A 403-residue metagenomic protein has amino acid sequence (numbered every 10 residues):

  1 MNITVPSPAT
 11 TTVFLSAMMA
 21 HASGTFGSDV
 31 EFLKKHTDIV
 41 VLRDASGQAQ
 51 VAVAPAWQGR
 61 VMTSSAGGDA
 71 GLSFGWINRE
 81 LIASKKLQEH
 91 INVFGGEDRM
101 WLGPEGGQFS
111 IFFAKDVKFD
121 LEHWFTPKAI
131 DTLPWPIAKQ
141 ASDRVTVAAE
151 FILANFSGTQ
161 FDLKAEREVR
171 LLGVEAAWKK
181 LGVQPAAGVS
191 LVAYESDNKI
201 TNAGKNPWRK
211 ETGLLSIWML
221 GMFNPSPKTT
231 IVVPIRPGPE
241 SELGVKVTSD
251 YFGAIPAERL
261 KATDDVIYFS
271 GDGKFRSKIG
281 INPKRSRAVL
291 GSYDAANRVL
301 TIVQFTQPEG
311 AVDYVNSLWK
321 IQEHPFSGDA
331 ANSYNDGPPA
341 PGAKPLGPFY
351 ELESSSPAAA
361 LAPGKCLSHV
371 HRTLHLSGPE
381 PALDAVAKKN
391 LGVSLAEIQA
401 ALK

Functional and structural regions predicted by a protein language model:
M1-A9: Positively charged n-region of N-terminal signal peptides that target proteins for export
P8-A20: Bacterial N-terminal signal peptides
H21-E195, K199, A203-K403: Surface-exposed acidic/polar loop and edge beta-strand patches at domain peripheries
